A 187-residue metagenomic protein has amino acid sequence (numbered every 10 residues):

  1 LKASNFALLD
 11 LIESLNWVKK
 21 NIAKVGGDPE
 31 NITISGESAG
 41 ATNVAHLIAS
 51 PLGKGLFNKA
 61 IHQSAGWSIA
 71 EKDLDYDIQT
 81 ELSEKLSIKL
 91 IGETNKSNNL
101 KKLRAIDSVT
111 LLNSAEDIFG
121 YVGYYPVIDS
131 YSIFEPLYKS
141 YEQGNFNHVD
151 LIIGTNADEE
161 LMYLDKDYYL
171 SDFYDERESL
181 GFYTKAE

Functional and structural regions predicted by a protein language model:
L1-S97, Y131, Y141-L164: Serine-hydrolase-like catalytic core of hydrolytic proteins
E71-L74, I91-N98, I106-D107, Y168-D175 (+1 more regions): Short coil/turn linker and secondary-structure boundary residues
E84-D117: Accessory cap/linker subdomain of secreted extracellular hydrolases
V109-E187: Substrate-gating cap/lid region and adjacent catalytic-acid/histidine neighborhood within extracellular/lumenal
